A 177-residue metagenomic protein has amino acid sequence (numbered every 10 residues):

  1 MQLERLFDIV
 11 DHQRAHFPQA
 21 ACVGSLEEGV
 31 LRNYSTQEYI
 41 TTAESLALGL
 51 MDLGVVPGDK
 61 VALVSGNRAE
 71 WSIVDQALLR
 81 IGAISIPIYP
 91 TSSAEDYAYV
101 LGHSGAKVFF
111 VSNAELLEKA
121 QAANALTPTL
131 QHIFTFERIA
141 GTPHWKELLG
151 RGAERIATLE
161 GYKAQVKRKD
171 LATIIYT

Functional and structural regions predicted by a protein language model:
M1-L6: Flexible, non-catalytic linker and terminal segments flanking ANL/adenylate-forming cores
V10-Y34, E137-A140: AMP-dependent adenylate-forming
P18-A21, A153-Y176: Conserved pre-ATP/AMP-binding loop-to-beta segment of ANL
C22-Q76, S93-A98, K146-G150: Conserved AMP-binding/adenylate-forming core of the ANL superfamily
V55, H103, T127, Q165-R168: Alpha-helix termination/capping residues and helix-transition junctions
V61, L78, F109, L171 (+1 more regions): Conserved S/T- and glycine-rich ATP-binding loop of Class I adenylate-forming
S65-N67, S112-N113, D170: Helix N-cap/beta->alpha junction signal
R80-G150: Structural core segment of the AMP-binding/adenylate-forming
